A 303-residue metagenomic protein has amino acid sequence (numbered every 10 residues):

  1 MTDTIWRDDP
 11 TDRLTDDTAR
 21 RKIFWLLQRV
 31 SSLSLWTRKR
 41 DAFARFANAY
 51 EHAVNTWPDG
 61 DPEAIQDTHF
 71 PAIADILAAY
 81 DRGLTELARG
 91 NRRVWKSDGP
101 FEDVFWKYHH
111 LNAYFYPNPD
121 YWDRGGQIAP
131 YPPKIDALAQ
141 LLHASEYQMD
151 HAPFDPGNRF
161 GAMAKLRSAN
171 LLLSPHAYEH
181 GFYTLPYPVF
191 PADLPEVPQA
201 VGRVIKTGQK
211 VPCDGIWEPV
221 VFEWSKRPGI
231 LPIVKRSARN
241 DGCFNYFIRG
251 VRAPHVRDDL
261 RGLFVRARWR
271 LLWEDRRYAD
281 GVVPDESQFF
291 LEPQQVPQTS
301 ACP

Functional and structural regions predicted by a protein language model:
T4-W6, T15-T18, F24-C213, E218-V220 (+4 more regions): Long, low-complexity, charged/polar intrinsically disordered regions
E223-W224, G229-V256: Non-catalytic accessory regions
